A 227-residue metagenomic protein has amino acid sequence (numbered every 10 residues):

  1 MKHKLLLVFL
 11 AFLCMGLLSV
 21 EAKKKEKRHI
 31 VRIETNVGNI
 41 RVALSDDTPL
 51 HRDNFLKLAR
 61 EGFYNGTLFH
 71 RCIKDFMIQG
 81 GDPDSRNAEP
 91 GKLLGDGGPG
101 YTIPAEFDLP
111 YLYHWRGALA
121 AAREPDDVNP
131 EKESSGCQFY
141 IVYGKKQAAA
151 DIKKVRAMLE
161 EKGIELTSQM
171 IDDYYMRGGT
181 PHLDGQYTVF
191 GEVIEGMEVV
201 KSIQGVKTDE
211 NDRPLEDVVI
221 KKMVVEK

Functional and structural regions predicted by a protein language model:
M1-L7: Bacterial N-terminal signal peptides that target proteins for export
L7-G16: Bacterial N-terminal signal peptides
L17-K227: Cyclophilin-like peptidyl-prolyl cis-trans isomerases
